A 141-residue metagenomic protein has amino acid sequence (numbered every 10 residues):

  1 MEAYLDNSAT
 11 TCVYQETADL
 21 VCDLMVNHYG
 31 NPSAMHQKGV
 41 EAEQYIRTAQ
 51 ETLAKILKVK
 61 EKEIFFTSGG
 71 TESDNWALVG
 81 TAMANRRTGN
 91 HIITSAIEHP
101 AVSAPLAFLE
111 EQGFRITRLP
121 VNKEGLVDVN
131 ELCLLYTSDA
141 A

Functional and structural regions predicted by a protein language model:
M1-A34: N-terminal "arm"/small-domain region of PLP-dependent enzymes with the aminotransferase-like
Q15-A18, E43, R47-Q50, S103: Short, surface-exposed alpha-helical segments at coil->helix boundaries
S33-E72: Conserved N-terminal alpha-helix of the aminotransferase class I/II PLP-enzyme fold
T81-S103, R115-P120: Conserved PLP-anchoring active-site segment centered on the Schiff-base-forming lysine
L109: Extended acidic/charged loop-beta regions that coordinate divalent cations and stabilize anionic phosphate/carboxylate
V129-L135: Short amphipathic alpha-helix with an adjacent loop that forms part of the alpha/beta core around
Y136-A141: Conserved small/polar residues in nucleotide/adenosyl-binding loops
